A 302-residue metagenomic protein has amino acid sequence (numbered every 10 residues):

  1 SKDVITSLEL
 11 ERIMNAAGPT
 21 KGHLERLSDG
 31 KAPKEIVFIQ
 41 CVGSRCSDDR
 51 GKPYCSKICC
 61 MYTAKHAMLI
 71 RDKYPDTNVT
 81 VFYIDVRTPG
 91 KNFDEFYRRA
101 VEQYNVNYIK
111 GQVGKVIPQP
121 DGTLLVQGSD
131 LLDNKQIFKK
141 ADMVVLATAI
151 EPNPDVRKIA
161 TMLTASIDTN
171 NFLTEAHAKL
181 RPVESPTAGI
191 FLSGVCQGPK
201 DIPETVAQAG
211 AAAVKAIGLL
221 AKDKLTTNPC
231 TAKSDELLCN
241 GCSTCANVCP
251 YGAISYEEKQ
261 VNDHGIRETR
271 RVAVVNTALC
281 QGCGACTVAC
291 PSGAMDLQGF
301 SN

Functional and structural regions predicted by a protein language model:
S1-N302: Residues forming the flavin
